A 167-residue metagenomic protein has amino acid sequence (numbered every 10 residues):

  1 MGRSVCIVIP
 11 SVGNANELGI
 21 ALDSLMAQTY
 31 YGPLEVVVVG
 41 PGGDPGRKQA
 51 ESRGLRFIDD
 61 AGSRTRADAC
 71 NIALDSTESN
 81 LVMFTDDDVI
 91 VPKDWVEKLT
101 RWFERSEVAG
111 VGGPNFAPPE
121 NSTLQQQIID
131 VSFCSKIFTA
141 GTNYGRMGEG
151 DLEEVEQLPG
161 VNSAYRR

Functional and structural regions predicted by a protein language model:
R3-C6, E35: Cell-envelope/extracellular polymer assembly enzymes that use nucleotide-activated donors
D23-P33: Short, acidic, metal-binding catalytic loop of nucleotide-sugar glycosyltransferases
D60-T77, V161: Glycine-rich, basic loop-to-helix element that forms the pyrophosphate-binding segment of sugar-nucleotide handling
E78-S79, P159-R167: Conserved nucleotide-sugar donor-binding and metal-coordinating catalytic region shared by glycosyltransferases
V82: Short aromatic/hydrophobic "clamp" motif used to bind/position activated sugar donors
D86-I90: The conserved acidic donor/metal-binding loop of glycosyltransferases
D94-Q127, V131: Conserved donor NDP-sugar-binding/catalytic core segment of glycosyltransferases
G113-N115, S132-V155: Short, flexible, basic/aromatic active-site loop/helix in glycosyltransferases
